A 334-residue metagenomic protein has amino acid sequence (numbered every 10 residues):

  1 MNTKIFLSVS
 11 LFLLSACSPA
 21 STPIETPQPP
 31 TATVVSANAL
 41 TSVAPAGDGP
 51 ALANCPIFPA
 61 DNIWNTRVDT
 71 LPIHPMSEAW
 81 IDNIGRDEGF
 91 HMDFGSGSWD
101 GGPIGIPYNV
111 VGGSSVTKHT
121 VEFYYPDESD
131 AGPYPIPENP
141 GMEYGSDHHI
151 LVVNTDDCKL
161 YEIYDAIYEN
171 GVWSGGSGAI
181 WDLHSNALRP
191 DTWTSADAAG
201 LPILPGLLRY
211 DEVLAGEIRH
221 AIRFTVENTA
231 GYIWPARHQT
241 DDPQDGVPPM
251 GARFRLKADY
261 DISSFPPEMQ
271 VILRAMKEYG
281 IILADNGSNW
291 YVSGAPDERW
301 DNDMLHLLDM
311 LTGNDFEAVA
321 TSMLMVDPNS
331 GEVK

Functional and structural regions predicted by a protein language model:
N2-V9: Sec-dependent signal peptide recognition, specifically the positively charged N-region followed immediately by
V9-L11, T41: Low-complexity proline/serine/threonine-rich segments in eukaryotic and viral proteins
L14-A16: C-terminal motif of bacterial Sec signal peptides marking the signal peptidase cleavage site
S18-A20: Bacterial signal peptide processing site
I24-P30: Intrinsically disordered, low-complexity proline-rich regions
P30-K334: Short, surface-exposed polybasic-aromatic patches that bind anionic ligands, especially phosphate groups
